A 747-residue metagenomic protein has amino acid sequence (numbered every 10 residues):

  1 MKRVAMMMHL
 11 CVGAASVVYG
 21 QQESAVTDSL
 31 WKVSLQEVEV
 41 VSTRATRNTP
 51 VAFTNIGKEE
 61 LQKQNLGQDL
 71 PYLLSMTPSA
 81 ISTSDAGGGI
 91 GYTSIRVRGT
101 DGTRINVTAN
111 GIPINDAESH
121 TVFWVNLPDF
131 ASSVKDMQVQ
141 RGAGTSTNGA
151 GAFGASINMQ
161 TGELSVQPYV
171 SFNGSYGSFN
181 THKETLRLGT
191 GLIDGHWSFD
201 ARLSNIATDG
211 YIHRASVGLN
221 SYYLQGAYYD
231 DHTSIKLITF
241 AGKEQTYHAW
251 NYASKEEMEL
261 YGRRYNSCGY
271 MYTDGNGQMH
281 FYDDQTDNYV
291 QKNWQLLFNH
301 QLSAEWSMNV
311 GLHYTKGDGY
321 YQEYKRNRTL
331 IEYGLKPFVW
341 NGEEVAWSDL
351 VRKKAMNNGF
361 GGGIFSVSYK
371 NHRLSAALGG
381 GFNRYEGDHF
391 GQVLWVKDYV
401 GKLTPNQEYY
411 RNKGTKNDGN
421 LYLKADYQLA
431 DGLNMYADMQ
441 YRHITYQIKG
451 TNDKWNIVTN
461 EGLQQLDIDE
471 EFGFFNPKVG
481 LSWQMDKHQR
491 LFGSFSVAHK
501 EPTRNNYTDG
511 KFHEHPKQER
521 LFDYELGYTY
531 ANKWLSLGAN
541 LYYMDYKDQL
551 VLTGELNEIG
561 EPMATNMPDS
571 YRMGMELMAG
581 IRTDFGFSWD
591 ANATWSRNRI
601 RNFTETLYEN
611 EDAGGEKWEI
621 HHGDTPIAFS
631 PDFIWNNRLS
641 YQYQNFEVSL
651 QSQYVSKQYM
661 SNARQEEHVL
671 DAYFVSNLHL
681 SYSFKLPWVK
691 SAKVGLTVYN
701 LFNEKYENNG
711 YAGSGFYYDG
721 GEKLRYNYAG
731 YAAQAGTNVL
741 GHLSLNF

Functional and structural regions predicted by a protein language model:
Q21, K547, R599, S656-M660 (+1 more regions): C-terminal beta-signal and adjacent terminal beta-strands/loops of Gram-negative outer-membrane beta-barrel proteins
Q22-K63, G102, S536, N540: Short, acidic, small-residue-rich periplasmic hinge/interaction motif at the N-terminus of Gram-negative outer-membrane
P71-P113, K135: Extracytoplasmic beta-strand/coil segments of soluble accessory domains associated with Gram-negative outer-membrane
P113-R141, Q160: Short acidic/polar hinge/loop motifs at secondary-structure boundaries that mediate gating or recognition
Y169-S171, Y176-A207, I212-A249, L296-A304 (+2 more regions): Transmembrane beta-barrel wall of Gram-negative outer-membrane proteins
Y289-W455, S482-D486, S494, A531 (+3 more regions): Face-selective signature of the C-terminal outer-membrane beta-barrel domain
Q301, S307-H313, S482-Q484, R490-S496 (+4 more regions): Membrane-embedded beta-barrel scaffold of Gram-negative outer-membrane proteins
D431, Y543-D545, T565-N662: Gram-negative outer-membrane beta-barrel transporters
